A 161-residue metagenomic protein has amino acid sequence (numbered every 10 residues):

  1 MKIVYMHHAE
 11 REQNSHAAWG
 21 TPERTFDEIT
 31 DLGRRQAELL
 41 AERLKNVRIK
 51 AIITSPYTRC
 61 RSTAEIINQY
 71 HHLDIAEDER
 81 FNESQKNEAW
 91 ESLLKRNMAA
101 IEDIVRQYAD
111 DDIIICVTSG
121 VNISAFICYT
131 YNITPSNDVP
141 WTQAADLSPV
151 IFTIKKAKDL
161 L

Functional and structural regions predicted by a protein language model:
K2-E77, S84, D146: Active-site-proximal alpha-helix that buttresses catalytic centers in soluble enzyme cores
I3, D110-V121: Generic beta-sheet signal
R11, N122-I123: Short active-site segment of divalent metal-dependent hydrolases/proteases that encodes the spacing between
N46-R48, I104-I113: Glycine-rich phosphate-binding loop signature in dinucleotide/nucleotide-binding domains
T54-S55, K95, V117-T118: Short beta-strand scaffold positions
I66, A125-Y129: Active-site signature of alpha/beta-hydrolase-fold catalytic machinery across serine- and Asp/Cys-nucleophile hydrolases
F81-S92: Short alpha-helix plus adjacent loop in nuclease-associated cores
Y131-L161: Domain-level recognition of soluble alpha/beta enzyme cores, biased toward histidine phosphatases/phosphomutases
